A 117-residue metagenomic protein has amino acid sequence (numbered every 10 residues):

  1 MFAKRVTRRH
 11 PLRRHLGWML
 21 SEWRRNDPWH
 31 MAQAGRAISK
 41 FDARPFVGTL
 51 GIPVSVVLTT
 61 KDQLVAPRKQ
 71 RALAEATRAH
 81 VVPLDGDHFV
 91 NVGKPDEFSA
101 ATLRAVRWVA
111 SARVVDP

Functional and structural regions predicted by a protein language model:
M1-T49: Conserved alpha/beta-hydrolase catalytic His-Asp/Glu region
R14-D27, D62-Q70, R104, W108-D116: A short, terminal or domain-edge coil/loop segment
W18, Q33-A37, K69-A72, E97-R104: Alpha-helical elements of Rossmann-like donor-binding domains used by nucleotide-donor carbohydrate transfer enzymes
S39-R44, L58-T59, A74-E75, P95-E97 (+1 more regions): Short alpha-helical linear motifs
P53-D87, V92: Conserved loop-alpha-helix segment in the C-terminal half of the alpha/beta-hydrolase fold that carries the catalytic
T77-P117: Catalytic active-site module of serine/aspartate enzymes centered on a nucleophile-bearing elbow/loop
